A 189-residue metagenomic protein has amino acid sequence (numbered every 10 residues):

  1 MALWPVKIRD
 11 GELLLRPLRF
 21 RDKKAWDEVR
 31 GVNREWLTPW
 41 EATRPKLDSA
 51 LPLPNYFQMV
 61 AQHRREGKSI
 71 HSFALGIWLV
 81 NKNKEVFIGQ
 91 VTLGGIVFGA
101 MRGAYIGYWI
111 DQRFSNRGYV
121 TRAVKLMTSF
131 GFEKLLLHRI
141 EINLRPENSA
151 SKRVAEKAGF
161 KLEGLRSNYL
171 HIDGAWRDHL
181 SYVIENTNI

Functional and structural regions predicted by a protein language model:
M1-R113, W176-I189: GNAT-family acyltransferases
F20, P146-N148: A short coil/beta-turn micro-motif at the C-terminal edge of the histidine kinase catalytic ATP-binding domain
V91, I96, V120-V124, T128-F130 (+2 more regions): Short, contiguous, well-ordered secondary-structure segments
Y108-I110, N116-E133, S149-K157: Conserved acetyl-CoA-binding loop-helix of GNAT-fold acetyltransferases
K134-N143: Conserved GNAT acetyl-CoA-binding A-motif
N143, K161-D178: Conserved catalytic-core motifs of GNAT/GCN5-like acyltransferases
